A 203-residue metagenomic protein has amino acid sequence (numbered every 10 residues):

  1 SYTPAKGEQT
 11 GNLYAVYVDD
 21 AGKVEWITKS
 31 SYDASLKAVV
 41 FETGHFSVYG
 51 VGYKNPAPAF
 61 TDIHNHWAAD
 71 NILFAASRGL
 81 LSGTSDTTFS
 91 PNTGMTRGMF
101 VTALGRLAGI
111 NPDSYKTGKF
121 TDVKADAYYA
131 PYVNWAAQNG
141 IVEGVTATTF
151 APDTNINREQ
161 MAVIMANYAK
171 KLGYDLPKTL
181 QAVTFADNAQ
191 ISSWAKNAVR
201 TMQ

Functional and structural regions predicted by a protein language model:
S1-G7, A15, T102, R106 (+3 more regions): Short intrinsically disordered, low-complexity coil segments enriched in acidic
S1-S77: Proteolytic cleavage junctions
A21, V145-T148, M202: Compositionally biased, intrinsically disordered low-complexity segments
G44-A69, S77, S82-V101, G105-P131 (+2 more regions): Feature responds to low-complexity, polar/acidic, surface-exposed segments characteristic of secreted/exported proteins
